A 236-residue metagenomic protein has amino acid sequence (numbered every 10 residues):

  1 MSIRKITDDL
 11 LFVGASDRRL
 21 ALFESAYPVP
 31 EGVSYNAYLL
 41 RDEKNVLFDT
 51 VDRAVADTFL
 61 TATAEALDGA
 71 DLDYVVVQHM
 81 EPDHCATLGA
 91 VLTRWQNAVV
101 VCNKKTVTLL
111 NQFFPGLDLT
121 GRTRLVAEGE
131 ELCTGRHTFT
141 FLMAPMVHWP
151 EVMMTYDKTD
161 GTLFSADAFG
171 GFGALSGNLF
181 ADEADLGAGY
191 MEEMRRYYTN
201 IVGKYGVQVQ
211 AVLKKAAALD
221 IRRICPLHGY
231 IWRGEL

Functional and structural regions predicted by a protein language model:
I3-E65, M154-D157, T162-S165: Conserved beta-strand hairpin/beta-sheet module of binuclear metal-dependent hydrolase folds, prominently
R4-D8, C102-V152, Y205-L213: Metallo-beta-lactamase
L20, H84, W232-E235: Flexible loop/turn segments at secondary-structure boundaries
F23-P28, V51-R53, V77-H79, F139-P145 (+1 more regions): Short, flexible loop segments at the rims of nucleotide/cofactor-binding pockets, characterized by
E43, A54-V101: Active-site metal-binding motif and surrounding structural segment of the metallo-beta-lactamase
F48-T50, L72-M80, V100-N103, L163-A166 (+1 more regions): Active-site neighborhood of phospho(di)ester-bond hydrolases with catalytic His/Asp-centered motifs
D52-R53, P82, G170, I231: Short, glycine/acidic-enriched loop or turn micro-motifs at the edges of active sites
T138-P226, I231-G234: Metallo-beta-lactamase
